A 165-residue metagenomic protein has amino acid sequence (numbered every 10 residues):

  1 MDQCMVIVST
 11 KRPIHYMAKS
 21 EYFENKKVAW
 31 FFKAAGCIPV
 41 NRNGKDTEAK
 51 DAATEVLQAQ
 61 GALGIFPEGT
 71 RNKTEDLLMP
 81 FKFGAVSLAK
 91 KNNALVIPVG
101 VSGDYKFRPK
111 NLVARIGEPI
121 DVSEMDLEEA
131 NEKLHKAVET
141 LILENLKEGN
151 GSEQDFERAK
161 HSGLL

Functional and structural regions predicted by a protein language model:
M1-G44, A52: Catalytic core of membrane glycerolipid acyltransferases/transacylases, capturing the structured, soluble-facing
Y22, D46, R71-K73: Acidic, metal-coordinating catalytic cores used for nucleic-acid/nucleotide bond scission and strand-transfer chemistry
N43-D46, L78: A conditional alpha-helix N-cap/helix-loop micro-motif detector
K50-L165: Non-catalytic C-terminal accessory region of glycerolipid acyltransferases and related lyso-lipid remodeling enzymes
